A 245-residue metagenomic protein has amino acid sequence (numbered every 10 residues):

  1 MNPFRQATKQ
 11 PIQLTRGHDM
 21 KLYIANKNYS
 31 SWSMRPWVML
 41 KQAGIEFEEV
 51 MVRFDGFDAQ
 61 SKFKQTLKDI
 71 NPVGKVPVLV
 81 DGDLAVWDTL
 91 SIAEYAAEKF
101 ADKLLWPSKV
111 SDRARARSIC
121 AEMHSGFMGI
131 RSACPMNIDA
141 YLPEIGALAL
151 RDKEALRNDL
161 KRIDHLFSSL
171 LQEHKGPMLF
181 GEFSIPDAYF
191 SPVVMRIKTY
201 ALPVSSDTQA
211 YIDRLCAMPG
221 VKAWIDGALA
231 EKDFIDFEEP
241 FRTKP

Functional and structural regions predicted by a protein language model:
M1-D19: N-terminal amphipathic/basic-hydrophobic helices that include classical n-h-c signal peptides and signal-anchor
Q13-L150: GST-like domain detector, emphasizing the conserved glutathione-binding G-site in the N-terminal thioredoxin-like
L22-I24, V50, G181, K198-T199 (+1 more regions): Short, contiguous strand/loop micro-motifs
R53-F54, Y211, L229: Conserved beta-strand edge residues that scaffold enzyme active sites
D58-Q60, C216, F234-I235: Short Asp/Glu-rich motifs
F127-A217: GST-like fold's C-terminal all-alpha helical module
A228-P245: Acidic/histidine-enriched, glycine/proline-rich intrinsically disordered or flexible terminal extensions
